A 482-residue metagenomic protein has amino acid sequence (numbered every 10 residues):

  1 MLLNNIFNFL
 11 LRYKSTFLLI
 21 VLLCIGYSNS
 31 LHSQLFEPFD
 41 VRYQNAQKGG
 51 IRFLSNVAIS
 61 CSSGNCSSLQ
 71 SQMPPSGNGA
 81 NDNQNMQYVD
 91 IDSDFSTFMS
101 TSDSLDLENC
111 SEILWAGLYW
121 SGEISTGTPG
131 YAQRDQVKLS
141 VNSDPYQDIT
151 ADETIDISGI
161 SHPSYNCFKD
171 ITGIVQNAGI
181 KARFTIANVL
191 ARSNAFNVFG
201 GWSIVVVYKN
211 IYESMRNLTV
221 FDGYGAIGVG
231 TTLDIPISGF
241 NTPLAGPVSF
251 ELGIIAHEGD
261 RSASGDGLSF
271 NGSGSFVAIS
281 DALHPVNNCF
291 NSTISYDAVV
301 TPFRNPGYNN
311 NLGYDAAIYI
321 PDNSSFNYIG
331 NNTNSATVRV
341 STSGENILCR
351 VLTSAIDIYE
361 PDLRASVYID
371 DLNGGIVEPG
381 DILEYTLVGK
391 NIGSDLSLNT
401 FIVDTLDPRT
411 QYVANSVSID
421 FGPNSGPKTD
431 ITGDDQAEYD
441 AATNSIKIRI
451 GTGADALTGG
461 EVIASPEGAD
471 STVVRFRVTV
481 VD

Functional and structural regions predicted by a protein language model:
M1-R12: N-terminal secretory signal peptides that target proteins for export/translocation
N4, T219-V220, S264-F270, D281-L283 (+5 more regions): Composition- and surface-driven signal marking solvent-exposed, interaction-prone regions in large proteins
L11-Y13, V21, V480: Prokaryotic Sec-type signal peptides and long signal-anchor helices with extended Leu/Ile/Val-rich h-regions
Y13-K14, I448: Conserved long hydrophobic alpha-helices within structured protein cores
T16-G26: Bacterial N-terminal signal peptides
Y27-S33: Sec/Tat signal peptide C-region and signal peptidase I cleavage site
S33-P361: Disulfide-rich extracellular domains of secreted proteins
I358-D482: Exported/extracytosolic protein signature
